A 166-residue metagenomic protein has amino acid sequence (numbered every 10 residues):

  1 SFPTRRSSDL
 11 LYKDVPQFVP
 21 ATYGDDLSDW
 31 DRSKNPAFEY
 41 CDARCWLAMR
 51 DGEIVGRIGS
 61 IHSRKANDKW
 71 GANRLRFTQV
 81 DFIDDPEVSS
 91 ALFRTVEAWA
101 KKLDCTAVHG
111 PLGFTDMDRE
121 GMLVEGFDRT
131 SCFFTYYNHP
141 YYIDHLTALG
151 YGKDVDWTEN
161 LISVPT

Functional and structural regions predicted by a protein language model:
S1-S7: Short, small-residue-biased leader/transition segments that mark boundaries at the very start of proteins
Y12-R32: Conserved GNAT-fold acetyl-CoA-binding loop/helix
D31-R50: A short helix-loop-beta-strand connector motif used in the catalytic cores of GNAT acetyltransferases and, in some
C45-L47, E53-H62: Conserved beta-strand in the GNAT
D51, I61-K65, V80-F82, G113-T115 (+1 more regions): An acidic- and aromatic-residue-enriched active-site/binding cleft used to recognize and process polar
G56, V155-D156: A structural microfeature
D68-G152: Acyl-donor binding region in acyl/amide transferases
T158-T166: C-terminal "cap" of GNAT-fold acetyltransferases
